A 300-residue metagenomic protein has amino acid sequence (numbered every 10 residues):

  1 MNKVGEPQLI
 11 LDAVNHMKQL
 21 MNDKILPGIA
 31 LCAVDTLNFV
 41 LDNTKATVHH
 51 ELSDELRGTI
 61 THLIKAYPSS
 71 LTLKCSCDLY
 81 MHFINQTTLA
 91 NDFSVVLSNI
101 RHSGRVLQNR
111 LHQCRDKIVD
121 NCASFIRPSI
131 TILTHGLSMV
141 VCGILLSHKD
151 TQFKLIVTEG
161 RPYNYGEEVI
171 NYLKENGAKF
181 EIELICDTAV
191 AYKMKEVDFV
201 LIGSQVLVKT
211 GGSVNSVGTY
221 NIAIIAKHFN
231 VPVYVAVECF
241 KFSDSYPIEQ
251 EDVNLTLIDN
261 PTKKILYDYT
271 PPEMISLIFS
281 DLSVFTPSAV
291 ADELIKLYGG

Functional and structural regions predicted by a protein language model:
M1-I100: Long amphipathic alpha-helical segments
Q8, D12, K24, G28-C32 (+15 more regions): Conserved active-site and cofactor/substrate-binding residues in soluble primary-metabolism enzymes
D12-Q19, C32-F39, G58, H62 (+10 more regions): Alpha-helical scaffold segments in soluble metabolic enzymes
M21-P27, T44, T131-L133, L137 (+1 more regions): Short, glycine-rich nucleotide/cofactor-binding loops
N22, F39-A46, T61-P68, H82-L89 (+11 more regions): Generic secondary-structure signature for well-ordered alpha-helical cores
K45, H49-E51, I144-L145, A289-A291: Short, glycine/acidic-enriched capping/hinge loops at junctions between secondary-structure elements
M81-P128, L133, L146, T151-V200: Ligand-binding beta-strand-loop-alpha-helix segment within the catalytic cores of soluble metabolic enzymes
G143, D150-F153, T158-G300: Conserved phosphate- and dinucleotide-binding cores of soluble alpha/beta proteins, encompassing both enzyme active
